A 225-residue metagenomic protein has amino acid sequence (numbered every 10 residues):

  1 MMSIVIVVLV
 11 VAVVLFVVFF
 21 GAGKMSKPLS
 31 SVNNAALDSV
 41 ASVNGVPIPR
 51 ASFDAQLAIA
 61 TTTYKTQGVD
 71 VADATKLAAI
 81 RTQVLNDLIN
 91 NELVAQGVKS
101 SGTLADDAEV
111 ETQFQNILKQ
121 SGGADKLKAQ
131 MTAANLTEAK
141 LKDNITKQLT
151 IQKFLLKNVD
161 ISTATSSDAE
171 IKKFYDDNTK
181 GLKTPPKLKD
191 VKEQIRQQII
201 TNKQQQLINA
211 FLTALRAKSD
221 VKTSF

Functional and structural regions predicted by a protein language model:
M1-K76, K180, D190, Q194-F225: Short, low-structural-confidence N-terminal segments
S30-I145, E170: N-terminal targeting/tethering segments
S100-D107, T184-K187, A210, K222-F225: Surface-exposed patches in mature extracellular/periplasmic domains of secreted proteins
A129-K142, T146, V159-L188, T213-V221: Acidic/polar surface patches and capping/hinge elements
